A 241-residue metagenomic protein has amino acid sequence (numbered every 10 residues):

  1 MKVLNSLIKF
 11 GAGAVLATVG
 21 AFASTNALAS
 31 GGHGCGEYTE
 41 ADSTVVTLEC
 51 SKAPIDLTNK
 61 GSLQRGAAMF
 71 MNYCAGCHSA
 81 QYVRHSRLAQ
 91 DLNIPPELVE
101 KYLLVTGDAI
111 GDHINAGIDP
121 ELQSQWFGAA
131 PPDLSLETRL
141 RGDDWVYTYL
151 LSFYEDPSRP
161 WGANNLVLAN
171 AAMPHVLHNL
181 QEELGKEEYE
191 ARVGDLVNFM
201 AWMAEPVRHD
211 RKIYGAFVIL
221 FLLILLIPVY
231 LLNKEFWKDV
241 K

Functional and structural regions predicted by a protein language model:
K2-L57, W202-V207, L225-K241: Post-cleavage N-terminal segment of exported redox proteins
A27-D42, E49-P54, V83, Q123-F127 (+3 more regions): Perimembrane topogenic segments of multi-pass inner/organellar membrane proteins
E40-A68, S79-Q90, V99, A204-K212: Electrostatic cytochrome c docking/interface patches
F70-Q81, L196: The canonical Cys-X-X-Cys-His
H78-V83, P174, H178: Detector for the c-type heme attachment site
N93-L166, A171-Y189: Electron-transfer interface patches adjacent to heme c in soluble/periplasmic c-type cytochromes and di-/multiheme
G185-D210, Y214: Juxtamembrane amphipathic/hinge helix adjacent to a transmembrane helix
G215-I224: Short secondary-structure subsegments characteristic of cysteine-rich extracellular domains
